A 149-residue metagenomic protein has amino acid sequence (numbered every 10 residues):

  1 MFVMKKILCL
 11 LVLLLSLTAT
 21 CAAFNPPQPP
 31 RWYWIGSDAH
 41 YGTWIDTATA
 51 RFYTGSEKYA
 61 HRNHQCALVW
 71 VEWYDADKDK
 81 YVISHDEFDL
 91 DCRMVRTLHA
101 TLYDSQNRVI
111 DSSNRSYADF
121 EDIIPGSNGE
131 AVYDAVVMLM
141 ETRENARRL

Functional and structural regions predicted by a protein language model:
M1-I7: Positively charged n-region of N-terminal signal peptides that target proteins for export
I7-L17: Sec-dependent N-terminal signal peptides
C21-H85, D89-L149: N-terminal secretory-pathway/extracellular module detecting exported/lumenal segments and adjacent signal-anchor/first
